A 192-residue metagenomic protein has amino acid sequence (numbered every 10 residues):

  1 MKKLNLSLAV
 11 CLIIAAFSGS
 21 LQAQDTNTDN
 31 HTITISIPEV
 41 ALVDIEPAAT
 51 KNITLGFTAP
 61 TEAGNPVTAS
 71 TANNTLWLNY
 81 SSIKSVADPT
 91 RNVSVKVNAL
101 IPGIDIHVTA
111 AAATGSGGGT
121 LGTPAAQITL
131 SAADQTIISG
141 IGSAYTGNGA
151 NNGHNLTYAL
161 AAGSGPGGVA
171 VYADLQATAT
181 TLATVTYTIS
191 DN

Functional and structural regions predicted by a protein language model:
M1-N27: Bacterial Sec-dependent N-terminal signal peptides
A23-L130, Q135-N192: N-terminal small/polar-rich segments of proteins
